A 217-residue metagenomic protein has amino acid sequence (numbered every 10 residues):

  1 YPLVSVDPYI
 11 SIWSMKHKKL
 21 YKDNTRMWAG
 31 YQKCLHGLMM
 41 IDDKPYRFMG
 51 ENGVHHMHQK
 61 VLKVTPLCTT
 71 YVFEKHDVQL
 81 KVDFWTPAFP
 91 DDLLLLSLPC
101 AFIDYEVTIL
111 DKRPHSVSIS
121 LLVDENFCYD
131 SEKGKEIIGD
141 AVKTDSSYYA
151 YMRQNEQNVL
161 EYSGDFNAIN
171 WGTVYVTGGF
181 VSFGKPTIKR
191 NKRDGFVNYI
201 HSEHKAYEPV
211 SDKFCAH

Functional and structural regions predicted by a protein language model:
Y1-H217: Accessory carbohydrate-recognition regions in carbohydrate-active enzymes
